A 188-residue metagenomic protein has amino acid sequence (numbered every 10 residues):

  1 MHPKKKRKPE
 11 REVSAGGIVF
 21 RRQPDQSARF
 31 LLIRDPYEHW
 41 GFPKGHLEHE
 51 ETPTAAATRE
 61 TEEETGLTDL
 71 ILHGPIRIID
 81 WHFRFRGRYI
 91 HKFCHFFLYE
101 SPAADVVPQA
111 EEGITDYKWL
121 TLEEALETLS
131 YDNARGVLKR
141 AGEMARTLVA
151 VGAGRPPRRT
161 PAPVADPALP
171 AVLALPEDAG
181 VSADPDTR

Functional and structural regions predicted by a protein language model:
M1-G16, F20-Q23: Acidic, metal-coordinating catalytic segment for phosphate/diphosphate chemistry, firing primarily on the Nudix
E12-A15, Y37, H91-C94: Short connector loops at helix/strand junctions that flank enzyme active sites, especially segments positioning acidic
G16, R29, D116: Conserved beta-strand and immediately adjacent loop positions that scaffold enzyme active sites
R22-R29, G87-Y89: Short, solvent-exposed loop/turn segments that connect beta-strands within catalytic domains and beta-strand-rich
L31-R34: Short, acidic/hydrophobic/Gly-rich beta-strand patch recurrent on exposed beta strands that often constitutes part
Y37-W40, V106-R188: Nudix hydrolase/Nudix homology domain
F42-K44: Thr-Gly-centered strand-to-loop micro-motif
H46-G136, L173, D186: Unchanged
